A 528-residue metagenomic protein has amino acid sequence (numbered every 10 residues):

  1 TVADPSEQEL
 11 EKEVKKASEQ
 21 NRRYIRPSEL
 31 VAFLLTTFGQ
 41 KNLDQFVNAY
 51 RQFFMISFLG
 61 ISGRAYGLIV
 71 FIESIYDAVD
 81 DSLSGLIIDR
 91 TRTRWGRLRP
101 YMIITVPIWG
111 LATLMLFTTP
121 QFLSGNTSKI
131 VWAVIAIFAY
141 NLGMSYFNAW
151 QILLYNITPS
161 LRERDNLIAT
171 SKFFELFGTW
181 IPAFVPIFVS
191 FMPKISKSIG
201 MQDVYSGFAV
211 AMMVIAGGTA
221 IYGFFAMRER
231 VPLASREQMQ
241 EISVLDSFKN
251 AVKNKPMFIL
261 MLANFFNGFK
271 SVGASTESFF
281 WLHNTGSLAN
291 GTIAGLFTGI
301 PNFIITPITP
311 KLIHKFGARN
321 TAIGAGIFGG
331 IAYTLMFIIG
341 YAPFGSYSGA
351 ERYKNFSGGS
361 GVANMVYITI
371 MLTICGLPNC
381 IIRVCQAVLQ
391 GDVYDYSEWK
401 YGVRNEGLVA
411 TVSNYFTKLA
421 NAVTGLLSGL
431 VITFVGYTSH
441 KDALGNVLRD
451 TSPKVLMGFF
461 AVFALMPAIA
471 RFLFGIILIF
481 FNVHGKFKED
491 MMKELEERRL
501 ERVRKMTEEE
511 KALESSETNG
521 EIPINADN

Functional and structural regions predicted by a protein language model:
V2-E510, E514-N525: Membrane-embedded alpha-helical bundles of multi-pass transporters/translocases, especially carrier/permease families
